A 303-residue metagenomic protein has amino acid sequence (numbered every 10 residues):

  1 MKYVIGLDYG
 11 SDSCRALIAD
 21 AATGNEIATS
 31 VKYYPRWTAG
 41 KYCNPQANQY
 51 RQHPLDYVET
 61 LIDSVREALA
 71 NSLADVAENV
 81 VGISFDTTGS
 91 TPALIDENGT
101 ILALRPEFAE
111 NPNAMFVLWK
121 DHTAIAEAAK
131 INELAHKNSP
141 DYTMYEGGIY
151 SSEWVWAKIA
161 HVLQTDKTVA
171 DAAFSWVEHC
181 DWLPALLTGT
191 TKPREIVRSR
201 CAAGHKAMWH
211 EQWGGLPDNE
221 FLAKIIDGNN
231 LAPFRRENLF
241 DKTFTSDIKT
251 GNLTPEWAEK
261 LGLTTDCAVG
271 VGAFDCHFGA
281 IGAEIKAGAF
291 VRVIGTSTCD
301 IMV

Functional and structural regions predicted by a protein language model:
M1-L104, E237, E259, L263-V271: N-terminal glycine/serine-rich phosphate-binding loop of ATP-dependent small-molecule kinases, especially carbohydrate
Y9-S11, E133, K137-V271: Gly/Ser/Thr-rich active-site cleft segment
N48-L55, L118, I149, A170 (+1 more regions): Charge-dense, low-complexity intrinsically disordered segments
V58-L69, W156-I159, C180, F274-F278: Short, hydrophobic/amphipathic alpha-helical packing segments that form internal helix faces or helix-helix interfaces
L73-W154: Active-site phosphate-binding/coordination module
D86-T91, S246-I248, I294-T296: Glycine-rich beta-strand-to-loop/alpha-helix junction loops that act as flexible
P92-A129, A172-E220, I225, C267-V303: Glycine-rich phosphate-binding loop of actin/hexokinase-like ATP-binding domains
